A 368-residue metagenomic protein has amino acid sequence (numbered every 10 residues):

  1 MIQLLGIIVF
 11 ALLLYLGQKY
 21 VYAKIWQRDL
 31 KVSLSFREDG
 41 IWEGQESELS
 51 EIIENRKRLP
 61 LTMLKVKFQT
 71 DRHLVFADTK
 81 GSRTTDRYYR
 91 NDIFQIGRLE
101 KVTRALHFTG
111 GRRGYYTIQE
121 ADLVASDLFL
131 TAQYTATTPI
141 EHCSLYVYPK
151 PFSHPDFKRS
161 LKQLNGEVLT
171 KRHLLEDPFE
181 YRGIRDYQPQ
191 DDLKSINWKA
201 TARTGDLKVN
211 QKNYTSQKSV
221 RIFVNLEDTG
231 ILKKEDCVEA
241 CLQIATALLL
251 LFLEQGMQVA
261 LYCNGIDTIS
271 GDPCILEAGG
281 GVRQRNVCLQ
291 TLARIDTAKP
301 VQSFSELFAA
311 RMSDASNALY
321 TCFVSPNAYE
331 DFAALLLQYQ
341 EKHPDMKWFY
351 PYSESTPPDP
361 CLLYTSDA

Functional and structural regions predicted by a protein language model:
M1, T365-A368: C-terminal end-of-chain micro-motif
M1-Q27: A eukaryote-biased signal for short, well-structured alpha-helical docking elements
A11, Y15, P178, G279-N286: Low-complexity, intrinsically disordered regions enriched in charged/polar residues
K19-D267: An amphipathic, basic-hydrophobic helix/alpha-beta surface used to engage anionic, phosphate-rich ligands or surfaces
P189, L193-S366: Exposed, interaction-prone extracellular/peripheral surfaces
